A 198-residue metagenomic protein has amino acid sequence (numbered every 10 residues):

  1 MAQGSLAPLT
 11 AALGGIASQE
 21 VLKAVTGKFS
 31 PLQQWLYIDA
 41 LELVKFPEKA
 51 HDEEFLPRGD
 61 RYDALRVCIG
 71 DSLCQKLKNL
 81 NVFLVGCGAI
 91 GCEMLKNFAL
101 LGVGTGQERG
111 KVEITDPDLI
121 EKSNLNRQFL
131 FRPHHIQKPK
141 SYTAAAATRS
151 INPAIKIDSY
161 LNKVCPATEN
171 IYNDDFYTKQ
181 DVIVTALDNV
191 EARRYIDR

Functional and structural regions predicted by a protein language model:
M1-R198: Adenine nucleotide-associated cytosolic modules
